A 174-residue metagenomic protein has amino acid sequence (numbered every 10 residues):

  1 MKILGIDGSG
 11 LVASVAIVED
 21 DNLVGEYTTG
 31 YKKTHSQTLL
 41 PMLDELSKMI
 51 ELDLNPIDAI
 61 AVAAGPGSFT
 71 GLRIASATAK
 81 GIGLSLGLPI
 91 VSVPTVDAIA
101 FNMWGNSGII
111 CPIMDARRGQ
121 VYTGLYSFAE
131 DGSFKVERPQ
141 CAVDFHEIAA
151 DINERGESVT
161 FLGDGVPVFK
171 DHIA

Functional and structural regions predicted by a protein language model:
M1-A64: N-terminal beta-alpha supersecondary unit
S14, T70, F169-D171: Glycine/Thr-rich phosphate-binding loops of Rossmann-like dinucleotide-binding domains
N22, S68, D131-K135: Residue-level signal for well-ordered, solvent-exposed loop/turn and beta-edge residues enriched in charged/polar side
S36, L40-L43, A79, V96 (+1 more regions): A general structural signal for well-ordered alpha-helical segments in protein cores
K48-E51, L84, W104-G105, N153: Residue-level signal for alpha-helix termini/capping positions
A61-I90, T95: DPxDG-like acidic metal-binding loop motif
P89-A174: Surface "functional belts" at beta-alpha junctions
